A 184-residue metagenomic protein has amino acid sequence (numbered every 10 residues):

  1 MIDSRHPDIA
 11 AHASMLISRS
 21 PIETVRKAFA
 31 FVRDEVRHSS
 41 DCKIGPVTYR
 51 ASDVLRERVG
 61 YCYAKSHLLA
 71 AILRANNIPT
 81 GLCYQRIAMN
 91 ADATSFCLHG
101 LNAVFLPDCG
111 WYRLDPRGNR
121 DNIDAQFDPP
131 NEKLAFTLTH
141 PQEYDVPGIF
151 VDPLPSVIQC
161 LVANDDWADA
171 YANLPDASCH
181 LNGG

Functional and structural regions predicted by a protein language model:
M1-E57: Secondary-structure boundary elements
P21, R74-N77, F105-G110: A short, structured loop/turn motif at beta-sheet edges
F29-F31, R37-H38, L82, L101 (+1 more regions): Broad hydrophobic/π-residue packing in well-ordered secondary structure
S39-G100: Active-site neighborhood of thiol-dependent amide/isopeptide-bond enzymes
A64, R86-G184: His-Asp-centered catalytic microenvironments across diverse enzyme cores, prominently the transglutaminase-like
